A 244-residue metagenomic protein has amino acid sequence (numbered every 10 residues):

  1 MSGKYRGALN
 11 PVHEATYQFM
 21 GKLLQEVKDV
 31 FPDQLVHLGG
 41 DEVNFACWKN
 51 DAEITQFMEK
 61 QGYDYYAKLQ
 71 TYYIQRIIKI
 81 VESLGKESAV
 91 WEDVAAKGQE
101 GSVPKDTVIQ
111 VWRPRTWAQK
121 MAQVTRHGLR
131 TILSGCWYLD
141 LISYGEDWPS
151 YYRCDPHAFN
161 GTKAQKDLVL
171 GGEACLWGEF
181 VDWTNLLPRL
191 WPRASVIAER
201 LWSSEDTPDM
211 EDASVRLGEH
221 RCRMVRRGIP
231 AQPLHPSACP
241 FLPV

Functional and structural regions predicted by a protein language model:
M1-V108, W112-L129: Active-site neighborhood of glycoside hydrolase catalytic domains
S88-A96, E100-V244: Flexible, acidic glycine-rich loops studded with aromatic residues
